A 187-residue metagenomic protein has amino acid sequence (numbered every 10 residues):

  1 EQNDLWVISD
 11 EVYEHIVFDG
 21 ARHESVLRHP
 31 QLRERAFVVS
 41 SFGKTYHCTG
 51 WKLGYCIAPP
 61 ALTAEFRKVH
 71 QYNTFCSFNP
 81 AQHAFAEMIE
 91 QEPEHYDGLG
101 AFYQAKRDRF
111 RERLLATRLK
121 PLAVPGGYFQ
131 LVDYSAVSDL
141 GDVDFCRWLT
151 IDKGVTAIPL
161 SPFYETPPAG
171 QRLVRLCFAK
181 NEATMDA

Functional and structural regions predicted by a protein language model:
E1-A187: PLP-dependent class I/II
